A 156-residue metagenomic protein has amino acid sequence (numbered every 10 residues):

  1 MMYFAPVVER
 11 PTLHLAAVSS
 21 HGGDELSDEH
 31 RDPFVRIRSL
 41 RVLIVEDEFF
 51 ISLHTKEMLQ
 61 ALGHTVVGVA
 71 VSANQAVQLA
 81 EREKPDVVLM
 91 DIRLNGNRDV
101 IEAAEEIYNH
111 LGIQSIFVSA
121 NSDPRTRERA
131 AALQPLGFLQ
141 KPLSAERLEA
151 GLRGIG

Functional and structural regions predicted by a protein language model:
M1-R41, N109, E146-G156: Non-catalytic signal-transmission and effector/linker regions of two-component phosphorelay proteins
S39, K84-D86, N109-I116: His-Asp phosphorelay/catalytic-motif detector in bacterial-type signaling
E48-G68: Two-component/phosphorelay signaling modules centered on CheY-like receiver
F49, V71-Q75, E146: Acidic phosphotransfer microenvironment of two-component signaling modules
K56, V69-V87: Acidic, metal-coordinating helix/loop segments flanking the phosphotransfer/catalytic sites of two-component signaling
D91-I92: Active-site residues of response regulator receiver
R98-I101, N109, I116, N121-Q140 (+1 more regions): Alpha4 helix (beta4-alpha4-beta5 surface) of REC/receiver domains from two-component response regulators
